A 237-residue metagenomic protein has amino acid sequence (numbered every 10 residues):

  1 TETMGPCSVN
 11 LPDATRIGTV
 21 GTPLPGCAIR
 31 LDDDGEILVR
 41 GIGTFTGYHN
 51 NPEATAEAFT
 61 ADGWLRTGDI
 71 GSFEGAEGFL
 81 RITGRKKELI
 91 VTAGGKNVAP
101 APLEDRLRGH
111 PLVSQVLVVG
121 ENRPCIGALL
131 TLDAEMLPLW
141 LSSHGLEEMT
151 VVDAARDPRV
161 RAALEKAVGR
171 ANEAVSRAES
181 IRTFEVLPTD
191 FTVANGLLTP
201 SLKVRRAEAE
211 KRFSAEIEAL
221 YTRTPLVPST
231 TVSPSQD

Functional and structural regions predicted by a protein language model:
T1-E2, G21, V118-V119: Beta-strand->loop->alpha-helix junctions that form or flank phosphate-binding loops in nucleotide-handling enzymes
T1-G18, N51-A54, A134: Active-site loops of AMP-binding adenylate-forming
T1-L11, L24-G26, V98, P124-C125: Conserved A3 ("GATE") glycine/threonine-rich loop of ANL adenylate-forming enzymes
T1-T3, I42, Y48-H49, A128: Adenylate-forming
P23-T92, G109: Conserved ATP-binding/catalytic segment of the ANL
T44, F79-R108, L137-D157, R177-E179 (+2 more regions): Adenylate-forming
I70, H110-M136: C-terminal boundary motif of the adenylate-forming
Q115-L117, P124, E165, G169-D237: Conserved C-terminal "lid"/linker of ANL adenylate-forming enzymes
